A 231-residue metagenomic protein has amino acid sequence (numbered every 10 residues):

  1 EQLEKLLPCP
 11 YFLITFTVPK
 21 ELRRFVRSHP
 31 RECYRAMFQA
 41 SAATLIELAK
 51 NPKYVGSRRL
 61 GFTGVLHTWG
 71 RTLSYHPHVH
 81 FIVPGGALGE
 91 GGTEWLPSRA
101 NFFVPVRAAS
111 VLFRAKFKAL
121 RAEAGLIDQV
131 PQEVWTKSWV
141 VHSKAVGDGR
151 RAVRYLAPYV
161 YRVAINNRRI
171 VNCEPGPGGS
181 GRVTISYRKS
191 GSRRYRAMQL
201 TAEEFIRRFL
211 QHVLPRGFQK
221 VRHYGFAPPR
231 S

Functional and structural regions predicted by a protein language model:
E1-S231: Beta->alpha loop/short-helix hinge microenvironment recognizer with preference for catalytic Tyr/His contexts
